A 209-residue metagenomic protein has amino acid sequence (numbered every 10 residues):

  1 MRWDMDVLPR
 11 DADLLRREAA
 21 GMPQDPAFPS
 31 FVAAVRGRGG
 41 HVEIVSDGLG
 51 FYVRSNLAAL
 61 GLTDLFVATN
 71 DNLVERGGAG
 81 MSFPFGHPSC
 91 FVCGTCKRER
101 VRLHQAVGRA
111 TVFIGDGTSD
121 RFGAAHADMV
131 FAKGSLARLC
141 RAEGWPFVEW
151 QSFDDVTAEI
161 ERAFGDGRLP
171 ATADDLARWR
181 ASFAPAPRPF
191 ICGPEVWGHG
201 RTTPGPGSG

Functional and structural regions predicted by a protein language model:
M1-G37, H41: A metal-dependent, Asp-based hydrolase signature
A27-H41, G48-G209: C-terminal cap/substrate-recognition subdomain and adjoining C-terminal extension of metal-dependent phosphatase-like
